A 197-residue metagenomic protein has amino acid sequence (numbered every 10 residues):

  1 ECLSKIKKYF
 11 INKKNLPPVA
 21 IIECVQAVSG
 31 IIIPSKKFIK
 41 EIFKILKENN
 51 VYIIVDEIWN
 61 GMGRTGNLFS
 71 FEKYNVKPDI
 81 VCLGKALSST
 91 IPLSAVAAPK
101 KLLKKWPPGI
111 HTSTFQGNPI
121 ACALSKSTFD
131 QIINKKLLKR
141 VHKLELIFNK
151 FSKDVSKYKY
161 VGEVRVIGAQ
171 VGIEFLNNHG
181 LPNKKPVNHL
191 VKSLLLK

Functional and structural regions predicted by a protein language model:
E1-K197: Conserved N-terminal phosphate-binding loop of PLP-dependent enzymes in the Aspartate aminotransferase
